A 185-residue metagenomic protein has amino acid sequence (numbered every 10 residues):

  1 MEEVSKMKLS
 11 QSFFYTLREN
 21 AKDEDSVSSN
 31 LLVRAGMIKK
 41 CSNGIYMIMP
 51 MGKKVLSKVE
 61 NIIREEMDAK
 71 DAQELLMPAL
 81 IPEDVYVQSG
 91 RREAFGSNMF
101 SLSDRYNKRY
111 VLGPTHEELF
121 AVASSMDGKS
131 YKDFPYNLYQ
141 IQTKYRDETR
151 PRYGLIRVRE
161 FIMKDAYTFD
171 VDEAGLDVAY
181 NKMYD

Functional and structural regions predicted by a protein language model:
E2-D185: TRNA-recognition modules of translation machinery and tRNA-sensing kinases, especially anticodon-binding
